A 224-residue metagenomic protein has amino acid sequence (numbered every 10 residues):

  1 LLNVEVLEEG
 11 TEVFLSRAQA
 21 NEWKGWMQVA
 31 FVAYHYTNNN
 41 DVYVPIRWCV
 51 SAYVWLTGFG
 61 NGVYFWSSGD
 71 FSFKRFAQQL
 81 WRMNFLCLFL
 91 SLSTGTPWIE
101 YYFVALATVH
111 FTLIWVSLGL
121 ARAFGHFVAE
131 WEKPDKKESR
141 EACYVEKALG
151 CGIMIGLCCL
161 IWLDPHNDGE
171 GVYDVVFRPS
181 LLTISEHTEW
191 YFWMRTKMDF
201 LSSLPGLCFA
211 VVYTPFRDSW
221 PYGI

Functional and structural regions predicted by a protein language model:
L1-I224: Long, hydrophobic alpha-helical transmembrane bundles and adjoining juxtamembrane helices/loops of multi-pass integral
